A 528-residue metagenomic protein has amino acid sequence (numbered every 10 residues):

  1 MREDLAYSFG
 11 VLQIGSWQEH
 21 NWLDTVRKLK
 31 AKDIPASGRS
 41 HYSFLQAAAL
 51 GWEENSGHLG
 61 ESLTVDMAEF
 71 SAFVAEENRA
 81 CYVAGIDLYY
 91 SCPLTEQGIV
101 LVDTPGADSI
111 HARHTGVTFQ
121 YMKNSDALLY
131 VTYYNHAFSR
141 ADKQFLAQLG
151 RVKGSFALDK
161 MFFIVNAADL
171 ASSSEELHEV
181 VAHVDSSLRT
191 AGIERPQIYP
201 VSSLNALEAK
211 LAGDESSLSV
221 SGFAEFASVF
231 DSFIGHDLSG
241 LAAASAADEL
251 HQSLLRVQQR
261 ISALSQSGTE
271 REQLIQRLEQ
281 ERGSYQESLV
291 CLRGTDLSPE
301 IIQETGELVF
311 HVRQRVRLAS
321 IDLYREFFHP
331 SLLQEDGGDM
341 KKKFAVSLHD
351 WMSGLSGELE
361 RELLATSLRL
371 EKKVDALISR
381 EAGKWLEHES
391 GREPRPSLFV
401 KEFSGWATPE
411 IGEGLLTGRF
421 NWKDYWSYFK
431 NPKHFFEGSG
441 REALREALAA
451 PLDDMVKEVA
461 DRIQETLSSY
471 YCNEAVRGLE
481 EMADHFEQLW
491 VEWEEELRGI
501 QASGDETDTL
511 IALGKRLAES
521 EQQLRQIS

Functional and structural regions predicted by a protein language model:
M1-E96, L149: Mechanochemical coupling/switch segment within NTP-driven translocation systems
M1-K32, A36, Y82-A84, E96-A127 (+4 more regions): Non-catalytic alpha-helical scaffolds
Y89-Y90, V117-T118, G150-V152, L188: Catalytic micro-motifs at enzyme active sites that drive phosphoryl/nucleotidyl and oxygen chemistry
Y90-C92, P105-D108, A167-D169, N205: Short, flexible loop/turn elements at secondary-structure junctions
A107-I110, N124-Q144, V165-E176: Conserved Switch II/interswitch segment of TRAFAC-class P-loop GTPases
F138-S155, H178-A182: Amphipathic helical hotspot of TIR/SEFIR-family domains
M161, A168, E179, H183-D185 (+1 more regions): Catalytic core segments in nucleotide and nucleic-acid processing enzymes
S173-H178, A212-S216: Short, flexible/disordered intra-domain loops and linkers
